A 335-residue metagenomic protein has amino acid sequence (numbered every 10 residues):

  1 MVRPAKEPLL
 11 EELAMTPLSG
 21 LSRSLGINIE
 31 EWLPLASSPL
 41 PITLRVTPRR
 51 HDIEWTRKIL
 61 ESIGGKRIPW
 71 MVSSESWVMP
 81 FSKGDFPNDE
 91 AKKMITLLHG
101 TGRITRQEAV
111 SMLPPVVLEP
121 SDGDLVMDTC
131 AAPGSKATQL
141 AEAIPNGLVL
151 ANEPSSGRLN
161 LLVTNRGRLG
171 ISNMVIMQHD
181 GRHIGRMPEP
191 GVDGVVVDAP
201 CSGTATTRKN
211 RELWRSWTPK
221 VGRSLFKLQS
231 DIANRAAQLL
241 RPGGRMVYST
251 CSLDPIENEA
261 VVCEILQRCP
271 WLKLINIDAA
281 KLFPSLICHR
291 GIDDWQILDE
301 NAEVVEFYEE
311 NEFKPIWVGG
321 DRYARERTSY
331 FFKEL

Functional and structural regions predicted by a protein language model:
M1-L335: S-adenosylmethionine
